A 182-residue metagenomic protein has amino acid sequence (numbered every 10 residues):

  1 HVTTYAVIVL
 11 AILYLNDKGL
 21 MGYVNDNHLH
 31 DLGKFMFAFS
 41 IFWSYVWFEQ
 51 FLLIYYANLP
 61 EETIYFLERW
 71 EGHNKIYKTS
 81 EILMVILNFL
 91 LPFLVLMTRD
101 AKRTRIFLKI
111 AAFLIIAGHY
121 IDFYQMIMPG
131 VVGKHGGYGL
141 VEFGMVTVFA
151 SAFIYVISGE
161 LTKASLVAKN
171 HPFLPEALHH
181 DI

Functional and structural regions predicted by a protein language model:
H1-E81: Long, contiguous internal "core" modules enriched in hydrophobic/ aromatic residues
H1-L13, I86-P92, G144-E160: Hydrophobic cores of alpha-helical transmembrane segments in multi-pass inner/ER membrane proteins, independent
L20-D26, F149-I182: Extramembrane terminal tails and long inter-domain/linker segments of multi-pass membrane proteins
Y45, P92, F123, S165: Hydrophobic, well-ordered secondary-structure elements that form the walls of internal hydrophobic environments
E61-V85, V132-I157: Membrane-interface transmembrane-helix boundary segments in multi-pass integral membrane proteins
K78-R105: Extended C-terminal subregions enriched in glycine
A101-R105, M126-V141: Extracellular/periplasmic helix-loop-helix junctions in multi-pass membrane proteins
F107-A117: Central hydrophobic cores of alpha-helical transmembrane segments in multi-pass integral membrane proteins
